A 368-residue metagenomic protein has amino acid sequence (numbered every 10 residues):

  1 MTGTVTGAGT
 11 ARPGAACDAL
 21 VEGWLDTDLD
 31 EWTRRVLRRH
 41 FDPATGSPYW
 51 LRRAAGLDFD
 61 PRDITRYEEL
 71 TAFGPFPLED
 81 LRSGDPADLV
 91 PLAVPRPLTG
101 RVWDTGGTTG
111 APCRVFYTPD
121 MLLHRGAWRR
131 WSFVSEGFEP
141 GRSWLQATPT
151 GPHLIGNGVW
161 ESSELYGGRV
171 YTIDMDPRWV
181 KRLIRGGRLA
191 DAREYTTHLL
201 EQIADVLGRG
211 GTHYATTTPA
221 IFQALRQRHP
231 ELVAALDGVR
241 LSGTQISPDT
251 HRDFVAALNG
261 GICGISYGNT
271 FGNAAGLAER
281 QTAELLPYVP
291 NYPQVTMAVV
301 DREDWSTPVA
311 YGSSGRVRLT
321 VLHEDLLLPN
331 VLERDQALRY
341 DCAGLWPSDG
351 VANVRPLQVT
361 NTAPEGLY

Functional and structural regions predicted by a protein language model:
M1-D104, G110-R142, P149-T150, L165 (+4 more regions): Nucleotide 5′-phosphate-binding alpha/beta core
H40, T105-T108, W144, A215 (+2 more regions): Conserved S/T- and glycine-rich ATP-binding loop of Class I adenylate-forming
D104-P112, P219, T270-G272, E333: Ser/Thr-glycine-rich phosphate-binding loops at phosphate-binding pockets of nucleotides, nucleotide cofactors
F133-P140, H153-H198: Conserved AMP-binding/adenylation subdomain of ANL enzymes
W160-L165, Q227-A234, R252-G261, Q281: Short, surface-exposed basic-aromatic patches at helix termini and helix-loop junctions that form
M175-P177, R182, R188-H251, G264-F271: Adenylate-forming
Q245-G344: Conserved AMP-binding/adenylate-forming
L345-Y368: Adenylate-forming
